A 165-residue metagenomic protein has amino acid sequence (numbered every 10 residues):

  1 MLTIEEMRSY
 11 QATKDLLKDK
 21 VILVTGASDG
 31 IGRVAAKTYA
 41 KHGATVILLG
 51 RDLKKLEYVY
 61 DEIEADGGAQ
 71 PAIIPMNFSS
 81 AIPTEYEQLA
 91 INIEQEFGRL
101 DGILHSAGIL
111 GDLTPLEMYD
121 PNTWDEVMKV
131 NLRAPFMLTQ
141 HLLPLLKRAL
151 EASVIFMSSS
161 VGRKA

Functional and structural regions predicted by a protein language model:
V21, S28-D29: Conserved glycine-rich cofactor-binding loop
H42-V59: Conserved glycine-rich Rossmann-like NAD(P)H-binding loop of the short-chain dehydrogenase/reductase
D66-I82: Rossmann-fold cofactor-recognition segment
L89, T114-L116, D120-D125: Substrate-binding pocket helix/loop in short-chain dehydrogenase/reductase
A107-D112: Conserved NAD(P)H cofactor-binding loop of Rossmann-fold oxidoreductase domains
T139-Q140: A short, exposed helix-loop element centered on a Lys and neighboring polar residues
K147, I155-A165: Catalytic loop of short-chain dehydrogenase/reductase
